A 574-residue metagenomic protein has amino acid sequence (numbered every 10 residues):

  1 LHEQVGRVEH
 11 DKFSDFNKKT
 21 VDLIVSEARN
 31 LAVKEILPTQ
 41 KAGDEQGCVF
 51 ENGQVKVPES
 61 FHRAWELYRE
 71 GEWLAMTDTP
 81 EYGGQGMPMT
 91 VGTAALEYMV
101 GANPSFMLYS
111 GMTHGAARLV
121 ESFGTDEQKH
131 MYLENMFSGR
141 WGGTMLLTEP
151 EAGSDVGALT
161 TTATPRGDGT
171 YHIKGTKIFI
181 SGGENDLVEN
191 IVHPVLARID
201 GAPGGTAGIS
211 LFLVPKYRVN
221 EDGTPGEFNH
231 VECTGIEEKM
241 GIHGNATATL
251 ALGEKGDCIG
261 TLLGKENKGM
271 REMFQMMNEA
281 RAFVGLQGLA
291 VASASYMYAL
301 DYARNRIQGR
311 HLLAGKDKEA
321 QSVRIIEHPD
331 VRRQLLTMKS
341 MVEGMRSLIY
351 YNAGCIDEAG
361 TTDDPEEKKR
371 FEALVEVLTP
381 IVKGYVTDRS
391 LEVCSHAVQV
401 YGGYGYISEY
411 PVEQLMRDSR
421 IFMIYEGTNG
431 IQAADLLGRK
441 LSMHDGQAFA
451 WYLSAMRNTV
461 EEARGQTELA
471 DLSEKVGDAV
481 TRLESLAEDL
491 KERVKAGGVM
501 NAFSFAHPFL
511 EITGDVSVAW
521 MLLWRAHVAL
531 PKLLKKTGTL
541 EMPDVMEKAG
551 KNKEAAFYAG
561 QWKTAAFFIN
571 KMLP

Functional and structural regions predicted by a protein language model:
L1-M107, E127, M131, D357 (+1 more regions): Amphipathic, small/basic residue-rich leader segments at the start of a protein or domain
C48, Y109-T113, G124-R166, T176 (+4 more regions): Internal maturation/activation junctions in enzymes
T77-P88, S105-M107, G285-A292, D388-I407 (+2 more regions): Conserved phosphate/anionic-ligand binding catalytic regions in large, soluble enzymes, centered on
H114, T125-Q128, Y132, T428 (+1 more regions): A structural-propensity feature for long, helix-poor, extended segments
T170, K174-F228: A short core secondary-structure module
F179, R218-T234, K239, A246-A280 (+2 more regions): A glycine-rich, basic-preceded beta-loop-alpha segment at the flavin cofactor/substrate interface of flavin-utilizing
I242, Y351, A373-W451, F567-P574: Alpha-helix capping/hinge segments and adjacent helical runs
M443, T459-P574: C-terminal amphipathic alpha-helical interaction region
